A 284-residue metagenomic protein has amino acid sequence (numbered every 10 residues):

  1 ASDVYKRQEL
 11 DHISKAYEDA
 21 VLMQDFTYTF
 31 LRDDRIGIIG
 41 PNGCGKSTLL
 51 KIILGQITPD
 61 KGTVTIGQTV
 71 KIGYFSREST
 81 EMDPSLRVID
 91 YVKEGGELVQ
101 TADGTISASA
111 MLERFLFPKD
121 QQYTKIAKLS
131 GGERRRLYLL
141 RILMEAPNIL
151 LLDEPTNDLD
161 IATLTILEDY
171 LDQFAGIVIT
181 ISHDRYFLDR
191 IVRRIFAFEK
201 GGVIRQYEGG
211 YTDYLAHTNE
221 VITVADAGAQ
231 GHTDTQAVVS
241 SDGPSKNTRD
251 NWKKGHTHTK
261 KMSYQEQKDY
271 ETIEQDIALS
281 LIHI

Functional and structural regions predicted by a protein language model:
K6-I282: ABC ATP-binding cassette signature C-motif
